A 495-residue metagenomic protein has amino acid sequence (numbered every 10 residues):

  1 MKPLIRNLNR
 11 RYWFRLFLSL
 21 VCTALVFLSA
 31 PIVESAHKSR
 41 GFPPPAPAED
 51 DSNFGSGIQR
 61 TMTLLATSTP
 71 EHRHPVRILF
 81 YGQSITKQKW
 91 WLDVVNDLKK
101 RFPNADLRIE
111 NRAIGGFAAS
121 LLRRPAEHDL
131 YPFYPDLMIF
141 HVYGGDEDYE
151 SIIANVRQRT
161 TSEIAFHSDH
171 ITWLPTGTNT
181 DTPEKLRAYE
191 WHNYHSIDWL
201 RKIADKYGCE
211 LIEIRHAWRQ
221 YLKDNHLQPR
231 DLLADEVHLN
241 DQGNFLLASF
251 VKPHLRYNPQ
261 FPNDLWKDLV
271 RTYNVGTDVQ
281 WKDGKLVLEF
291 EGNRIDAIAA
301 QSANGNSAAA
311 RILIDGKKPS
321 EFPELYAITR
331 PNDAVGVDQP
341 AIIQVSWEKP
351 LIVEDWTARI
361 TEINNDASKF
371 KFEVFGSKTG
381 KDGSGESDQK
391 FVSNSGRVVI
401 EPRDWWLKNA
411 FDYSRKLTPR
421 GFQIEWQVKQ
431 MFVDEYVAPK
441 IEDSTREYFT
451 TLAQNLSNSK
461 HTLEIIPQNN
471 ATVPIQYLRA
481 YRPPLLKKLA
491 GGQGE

Functional and structural regions predicted by a protein language model:
M1-Y81, I85-T86, W91-L92, N96-A105 (+6 more regions): N-terminal secretory targeting modules
G41, P45, D50, G177-L265: Catalytic His-Asp segment of secreted/periplasmic serine-dependent ester chemistry enzymes
Y81-S84, R112-G115, F140-G144, H167-I171 (+1 more regions): Active-site-proximal beta-strand/loop segments in catalytic clefts of secreted hydrolases
K100-A105, R159-T160, Y207: Short helix-capping segments at alpha-helix termini
A105-A118: A short beta-strand-loop structural module common to alpha/beta enzyme folds
G116-A126: Structural motif
E127-I139, T161: Proline-aspartate-enriched helix->loop->beta-strand connector
V142, N155-I197: Active-site segments of SGNH/GDSL-like serine hydrolases that catalyze O-acetyl group transfer/hydrolysis on lipids
